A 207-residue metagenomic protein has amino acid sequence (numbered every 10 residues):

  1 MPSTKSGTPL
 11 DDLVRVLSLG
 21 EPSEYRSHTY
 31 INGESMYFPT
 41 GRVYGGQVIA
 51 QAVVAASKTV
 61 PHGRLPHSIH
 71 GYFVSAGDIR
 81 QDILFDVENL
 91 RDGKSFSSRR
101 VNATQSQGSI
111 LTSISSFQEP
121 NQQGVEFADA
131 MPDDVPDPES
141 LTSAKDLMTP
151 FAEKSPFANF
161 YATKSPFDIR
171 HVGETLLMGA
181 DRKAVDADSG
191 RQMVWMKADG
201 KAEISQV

Functional and structural regions predicted by a protein language model:
M1-V207: Terminal targeting signals and extreme-terminal segments of soluble enzymes
